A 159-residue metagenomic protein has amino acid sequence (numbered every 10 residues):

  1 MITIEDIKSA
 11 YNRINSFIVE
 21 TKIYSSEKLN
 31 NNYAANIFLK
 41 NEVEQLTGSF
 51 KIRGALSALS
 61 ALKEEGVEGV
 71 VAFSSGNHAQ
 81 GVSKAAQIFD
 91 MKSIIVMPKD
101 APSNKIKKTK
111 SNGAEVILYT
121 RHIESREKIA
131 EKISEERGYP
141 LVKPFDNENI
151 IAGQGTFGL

Functional and structural regions predicted by a protein language model:
M1-L159: PLP-dependent amino-acid enzyme catalytic core
